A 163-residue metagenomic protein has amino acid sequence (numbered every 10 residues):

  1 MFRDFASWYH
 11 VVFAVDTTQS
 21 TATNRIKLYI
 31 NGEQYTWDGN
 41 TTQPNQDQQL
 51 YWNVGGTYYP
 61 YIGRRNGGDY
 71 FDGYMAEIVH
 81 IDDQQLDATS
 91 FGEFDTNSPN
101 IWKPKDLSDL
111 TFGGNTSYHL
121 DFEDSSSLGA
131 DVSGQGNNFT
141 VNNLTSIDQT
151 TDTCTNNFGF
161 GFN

Functional and structural regions predicted by a protein language model:
M1-H10: Short, aromatic/His-centered strand-loop micro-motif at the edge of beta-sheets
D4-F5, N53-G55, F71, D109-G114: Extracellular/periplasmic catalytic domains that process cell-envelope and extracellular macromolecules
F13-T18, N163: Solvent-exposed strand-to-loop "edge" motifs in beta-rich extracellular domains
V15-T17, N66, D124: Short beta-strand segments enriched in hydrophobic/aromatic residues within well-folded beta-rich domains
S20-A22, E33-P44, Y74-V141, T145-F158: Extended recognition patches within non-cytosolic domains
I26-L28: Short beta-strand elements bearing conserved aromatic residues within extracellular beta-rich modules
Q43-Y51: Beta-propeller and related beta-repeat scaffolds in trafficking/envelope systems
L50-M75: Extracellular glycan-interaction patches encoded by glycine-rich segments
